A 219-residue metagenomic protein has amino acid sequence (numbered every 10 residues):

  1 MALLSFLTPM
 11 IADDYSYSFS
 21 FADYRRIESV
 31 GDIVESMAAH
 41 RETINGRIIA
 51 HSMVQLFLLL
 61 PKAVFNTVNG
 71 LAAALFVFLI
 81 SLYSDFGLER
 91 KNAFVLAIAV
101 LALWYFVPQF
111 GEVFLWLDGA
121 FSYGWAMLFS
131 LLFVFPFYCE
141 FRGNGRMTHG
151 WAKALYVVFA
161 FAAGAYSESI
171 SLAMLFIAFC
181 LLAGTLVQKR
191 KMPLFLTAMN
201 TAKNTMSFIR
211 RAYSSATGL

Functional and structural regions predicted by a protein language model:
A2-E42, V54-Q55: Extracytoplasmic loop-helix module adjacent to an early transmembrane segment
A39-A63: Short hydrophobic/aromatic helix or loop-helix immediately within or flanking a transmembrane segment in polytopic
L59-L75: Loop-to-helix entry region of an early transmembrane alpha helix in multi-pass inner-membrane enzymes
G70-F94, L132: Transmembrane-helix motifs of polytopic, lipid-linked glycan transferases
A73, S122-V134, A173-L181: Hydrophobic core segments of transmembrane alpha-helices in multi-pass, intramembrane catalytic enzymes
V95-F141, S167: Membrane-interface micro-motifs in multi-pass membrane enzymes
W151-M174: Membrane-interface alpha helices of multi-pass inner-membrane proteins
A173-T205: Perimembrane helix-loop-helix junctions
